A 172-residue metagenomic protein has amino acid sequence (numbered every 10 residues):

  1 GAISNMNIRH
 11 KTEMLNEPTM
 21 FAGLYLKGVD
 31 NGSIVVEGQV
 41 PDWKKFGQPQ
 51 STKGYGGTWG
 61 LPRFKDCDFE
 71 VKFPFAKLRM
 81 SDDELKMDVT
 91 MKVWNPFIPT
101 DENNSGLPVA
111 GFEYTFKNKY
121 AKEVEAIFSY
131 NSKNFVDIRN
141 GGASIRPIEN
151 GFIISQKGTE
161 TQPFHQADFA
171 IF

Functional and structural regions predicted by a protein language model:
G1-K45: Beta-strand-rich N-terminal accessory domains
I3, F21, K86-D88, E123-I127: Exposed beta-strand and adjacent loop surfaces of beta-rich binding modules that mediate intermolecular recognition
E17-M20, E70-A76, I148: A short, compositionally biased
Y25, V35, D68, K77-R79 (+4 more regions): Ser/Thr- (and often Asn-) enriched beta-sheet segments in non-cytosolic proteins
G38, D82, Q156: Pocket-edge structural micro-motifs
W43-V109: Extended, loop-rich substrate-binding clefts of extracytoplasmic carbohydrate-active enzymes
M91, P96-F172: Polysaccharide-binding surfaces and accessory modules of carbohydrate-active proteins
